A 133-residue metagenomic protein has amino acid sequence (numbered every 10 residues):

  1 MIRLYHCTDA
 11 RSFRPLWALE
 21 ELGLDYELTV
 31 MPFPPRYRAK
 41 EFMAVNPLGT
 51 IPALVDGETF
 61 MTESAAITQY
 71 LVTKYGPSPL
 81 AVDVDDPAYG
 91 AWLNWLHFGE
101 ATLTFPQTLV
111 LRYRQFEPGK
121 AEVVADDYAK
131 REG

Functional and structural regions predicted by a protein language model:
M1-V123: GST-like domain detector, emphasizing the conserved glutathione-binding G-site in the N-terminal thioredoxin-like
A125-G133: Amphipathic alpha-helical packing segments from all-alpha helical-bundle domains
